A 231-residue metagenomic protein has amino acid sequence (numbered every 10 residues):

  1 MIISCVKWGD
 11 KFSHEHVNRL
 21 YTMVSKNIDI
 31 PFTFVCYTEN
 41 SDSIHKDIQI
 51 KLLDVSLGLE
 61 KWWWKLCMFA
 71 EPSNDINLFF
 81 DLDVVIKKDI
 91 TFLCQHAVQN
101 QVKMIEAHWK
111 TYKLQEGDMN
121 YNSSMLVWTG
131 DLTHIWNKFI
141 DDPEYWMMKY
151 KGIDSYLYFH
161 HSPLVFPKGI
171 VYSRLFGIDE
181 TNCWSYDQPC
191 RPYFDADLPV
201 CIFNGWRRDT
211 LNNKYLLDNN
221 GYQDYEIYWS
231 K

Functional and structural regions predicted by a protein language model:
I2-K7, F12-H16, I30, C36 (+2 more regions): A glycosyltransferase accessory/donor-loop signature
S13-H16, L59-W64, T111-N120: Short, charged, surface-exposed secondary-structure boundary motifs
V17-L20, K61-K65, I86, I153: Amphipathic coiled-coil/heptad-repeat helices and related helical stalk/stem segments that mediate oligomerization
R19-I30: Short, acidic, metal-binding catalytic loop of nucleotide-sugar glycosyltransferases
F32, K65-L66, D75, N100 (+2 more regions): Short, surface-exposed beta-edge/turn micro-motifs
T38-N40: Glycosyltransferase specificity loop/lid
D42-H45, Q49-L52, S56, W63-T111 (+1 more regions): GT-A fold catalytic core of metal-dependent nucleotide-sugar glycosyltransferases, centered on the diacidic
C94-D154: Conserved catalytic core of nucleotide-sugar-dependent glycosyltransferases
